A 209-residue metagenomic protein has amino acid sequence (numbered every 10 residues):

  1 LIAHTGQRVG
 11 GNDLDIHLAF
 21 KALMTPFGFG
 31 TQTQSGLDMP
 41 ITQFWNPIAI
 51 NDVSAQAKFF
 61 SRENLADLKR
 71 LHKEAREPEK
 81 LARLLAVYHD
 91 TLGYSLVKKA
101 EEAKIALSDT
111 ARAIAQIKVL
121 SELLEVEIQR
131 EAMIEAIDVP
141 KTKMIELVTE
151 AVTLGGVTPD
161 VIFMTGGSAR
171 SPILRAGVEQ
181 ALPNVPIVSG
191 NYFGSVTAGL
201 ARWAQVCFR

Functional and structural regions predicted by a protein language model:
L1-V119: Phosphate-binding glycine-rich/basic clefts of nucleotide- and phosphate-handling proteins, predominantly
H4, T110, K118, T165-G167 (+2 more regions): Generic beta-strand/beta-sheet core signal
R8-V9, R175-R202: Conserved phosphate-binding/catalytic loops in two-lobed NTP-binding clefts
F20-F29, Q180, N184, R202 (+1 more regions): Short, well-ordered loop/turn and helix-capping segments at boundaries between secondary-structure elements and domains
T31-L37, P47, A151, G155-G167: Short glycine-rich phosphate-binding loop at a beta-alpha junction
L85-G93, S121-V152: Adenine-nucleotide phosphate-binding core of ATP-dependent small-molecule kinases
Y88, L92-G93, V157-V178: Glycine-rich phosphate-binding loops at beta-strand->alpha-helix junctions
K99, A103-A106, E135-I162, G177 (+1 more regions): Phosphate/ATP-binding catalytic cores across multiple sugar-kinase/actin-like superfamilies, primarily ASKHA
